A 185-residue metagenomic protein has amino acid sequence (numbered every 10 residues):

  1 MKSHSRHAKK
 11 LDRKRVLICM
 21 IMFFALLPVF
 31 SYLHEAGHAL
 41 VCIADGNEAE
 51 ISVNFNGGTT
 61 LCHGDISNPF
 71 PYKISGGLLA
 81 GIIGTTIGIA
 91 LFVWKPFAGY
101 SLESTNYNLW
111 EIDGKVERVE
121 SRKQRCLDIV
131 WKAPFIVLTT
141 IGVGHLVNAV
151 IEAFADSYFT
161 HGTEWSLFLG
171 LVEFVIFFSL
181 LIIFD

Functional and structural regions predicted by a protein language model:
M1, M20-M22, A155: Detector for methionine-enriched segments
M1-H7: N-terminal Lys/Arg-rich, disordered targeting/topogenic segments
H7-K10, V41, N148: Intrinsic structural disorder/low-complexity segments
H7-V29: Hydrophobic secretory-pathway targeting helix
V16-M20, G37-L40, T85-T86: Non-transmembrane, interaction-prone segments in cytosolic or luminal domains
F24-F70: Small-residue-rich helix-interface/hinge motifs
S52, G57-D185: Metalloprotease/metallohydrolase-associated module, dominated by Zn2+-dependent proteases
